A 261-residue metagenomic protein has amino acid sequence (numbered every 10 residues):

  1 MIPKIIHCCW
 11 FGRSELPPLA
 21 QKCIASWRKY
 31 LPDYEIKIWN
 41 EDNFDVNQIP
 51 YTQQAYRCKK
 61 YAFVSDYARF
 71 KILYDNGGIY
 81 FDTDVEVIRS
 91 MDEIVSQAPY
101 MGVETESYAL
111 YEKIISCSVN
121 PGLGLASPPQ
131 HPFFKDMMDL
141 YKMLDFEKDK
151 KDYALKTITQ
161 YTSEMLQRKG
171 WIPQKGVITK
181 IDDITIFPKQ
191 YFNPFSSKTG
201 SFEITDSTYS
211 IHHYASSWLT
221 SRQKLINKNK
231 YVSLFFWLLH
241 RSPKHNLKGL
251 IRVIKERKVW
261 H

Functional and structural regions predicted by a protein language model:
M1-S65, T83-H261: Glycosyltransferase-associated regions of secretory-pathway enzymes, highlighting luminal stem/catalytic domains
D66-G78: Small-residue hinge/turn detector
